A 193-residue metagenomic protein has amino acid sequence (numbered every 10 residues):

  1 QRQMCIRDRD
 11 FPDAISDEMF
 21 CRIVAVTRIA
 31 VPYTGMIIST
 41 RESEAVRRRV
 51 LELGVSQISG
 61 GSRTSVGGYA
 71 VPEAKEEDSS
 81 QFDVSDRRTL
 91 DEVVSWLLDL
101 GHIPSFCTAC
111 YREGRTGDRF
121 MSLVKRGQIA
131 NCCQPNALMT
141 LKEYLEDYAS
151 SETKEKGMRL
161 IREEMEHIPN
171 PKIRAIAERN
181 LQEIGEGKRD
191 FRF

Functional and structural regions predicted by a protein language model:
R2-I6: Short, small-residue-biased leader/transition segments that mark boundaries at the very start of proteins
D8-F11, V71-P72: Short acidic, glycine/proline-rich loop/turn micro-motifs
D8-R9, A30-P32, E77-S79, P135: A short, structure-level motif marking secondary-structure boundaries and short turns
P12-V31, R88-L97: Alpha-helix-loop-beta-strand connector modules within alpha/beta enzyme cores
D13, D17, M36, T40 (+1 more regions): Hydrophobic alpha-helical scaffolding
T27-A45, L51, I58, S62: Hydrophobic alpha-helical bundle architecture
R48, L53-S56, S62-F193: Radical SAM enzyme core and accessory elements
